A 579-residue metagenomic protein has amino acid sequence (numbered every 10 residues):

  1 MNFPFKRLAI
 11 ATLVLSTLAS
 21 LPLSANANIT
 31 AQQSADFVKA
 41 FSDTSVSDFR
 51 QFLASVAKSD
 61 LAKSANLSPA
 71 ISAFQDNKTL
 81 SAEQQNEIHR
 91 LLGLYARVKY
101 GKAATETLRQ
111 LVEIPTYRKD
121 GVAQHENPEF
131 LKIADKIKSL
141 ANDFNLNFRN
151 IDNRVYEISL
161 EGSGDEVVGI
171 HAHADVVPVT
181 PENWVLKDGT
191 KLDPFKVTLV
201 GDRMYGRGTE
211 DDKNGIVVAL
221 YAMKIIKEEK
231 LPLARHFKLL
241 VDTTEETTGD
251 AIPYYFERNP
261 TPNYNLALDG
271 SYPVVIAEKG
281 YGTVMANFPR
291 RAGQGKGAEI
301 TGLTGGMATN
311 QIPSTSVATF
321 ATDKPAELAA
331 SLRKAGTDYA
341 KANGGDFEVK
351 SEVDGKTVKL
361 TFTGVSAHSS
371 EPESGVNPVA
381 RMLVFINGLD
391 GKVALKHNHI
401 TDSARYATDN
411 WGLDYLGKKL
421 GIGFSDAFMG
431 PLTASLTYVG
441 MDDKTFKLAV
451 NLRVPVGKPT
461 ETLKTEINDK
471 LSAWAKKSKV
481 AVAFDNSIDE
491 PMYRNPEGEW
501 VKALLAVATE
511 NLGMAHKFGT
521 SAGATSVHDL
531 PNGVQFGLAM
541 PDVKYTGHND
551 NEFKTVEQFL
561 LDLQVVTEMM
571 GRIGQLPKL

Functional and structural regions predicted by a protein language model:
M1-A27: Gram-negative bacterial Sec-dependent N-terminal signal peptides
N28-S42, Y95-A96, D442-K444, R453 (+2 more regions): Zn-dependent metallopeptidase/amidohydrolase metal-coordination segment
I29-A172, V176-P181, K447-A449, E461 (+1 more regions): N-terminal helical capping/dimerization or prosegment-like subdomains of hydrolases acting on amide or phosphate bonds
Q75, I276-T304, T309-P313, V317-F362 (+3 more regions): Acidic-enriched catalytic cores of C-N bond-cleaving enzymes acting on peptides and small amides
D165-V241, N549-D550, T555-L561: Active-site metal-coordination/substrate-binding segment of hydrolases, especially metallo-dependent peptidases
D212-R291, R333, D414-A427: Acidic/histidine-rich catalytic neighborhood of metal-dependent amide-processing enzymes
A222-K238, D390-H399, A515, K544-G547 (+1 more regions): Phosphate-handling active-site elements
T401-T408, T437, N451-V456, A481-G498 (+1 more regions): A short beta-alpha structural unit
